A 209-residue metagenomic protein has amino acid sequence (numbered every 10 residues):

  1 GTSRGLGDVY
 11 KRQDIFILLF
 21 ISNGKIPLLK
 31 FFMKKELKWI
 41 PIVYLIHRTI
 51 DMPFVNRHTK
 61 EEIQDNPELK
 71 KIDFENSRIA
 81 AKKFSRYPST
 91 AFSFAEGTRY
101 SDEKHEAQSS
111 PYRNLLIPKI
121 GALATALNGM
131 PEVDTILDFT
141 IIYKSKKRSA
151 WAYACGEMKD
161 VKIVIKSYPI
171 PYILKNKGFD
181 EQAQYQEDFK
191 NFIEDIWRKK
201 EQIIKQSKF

Functional and structural regions predicted by a protein language model:
G1-L6, Y10: Single conserved hydrophobic/aromatic residue that forms the stacking wall/gate of nucleotide- or nucleobase-binding
G7-D8, F32-E36, F94-E96, F139-T140: Short His-Asn-centered micro-motif
K11-K60, E75: Membrane-embedded segments
P41-M52, H58, S85-F179: A cross-family acyltransferase "interaction/gating" segment
R57-E68, P111: Short, basic, glycine/proline-bearing loop/turn elements
L69-K82: A Trp-anchored, charged/polar loop motif used as the substrate-binding/catalytic surface of acyl/ester-handling
K82, A126, K205-F209: Exposed, interaction-prone extracellular/peripheral surfaces
N176-F209: Accessory terminal regions of nucleic-acid processing enzymes
